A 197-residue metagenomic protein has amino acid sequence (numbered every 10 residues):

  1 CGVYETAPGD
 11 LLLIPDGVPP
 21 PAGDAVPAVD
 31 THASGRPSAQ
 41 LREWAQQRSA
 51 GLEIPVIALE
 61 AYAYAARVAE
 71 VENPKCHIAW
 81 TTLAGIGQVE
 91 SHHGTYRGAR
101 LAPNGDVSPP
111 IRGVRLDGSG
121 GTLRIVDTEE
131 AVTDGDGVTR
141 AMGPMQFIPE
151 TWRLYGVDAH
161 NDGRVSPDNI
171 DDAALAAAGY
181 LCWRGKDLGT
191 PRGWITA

Functional and structural regions predicted by a protein language model:
C1-L52: N-terminal low-complexity, Pro/Thr-rich disordered segments that flank secretion/membrane-targeting signals
S34, L41-A197: Catalytic glycan-binding domains that act on GlcNAc-containing polysaccharides
